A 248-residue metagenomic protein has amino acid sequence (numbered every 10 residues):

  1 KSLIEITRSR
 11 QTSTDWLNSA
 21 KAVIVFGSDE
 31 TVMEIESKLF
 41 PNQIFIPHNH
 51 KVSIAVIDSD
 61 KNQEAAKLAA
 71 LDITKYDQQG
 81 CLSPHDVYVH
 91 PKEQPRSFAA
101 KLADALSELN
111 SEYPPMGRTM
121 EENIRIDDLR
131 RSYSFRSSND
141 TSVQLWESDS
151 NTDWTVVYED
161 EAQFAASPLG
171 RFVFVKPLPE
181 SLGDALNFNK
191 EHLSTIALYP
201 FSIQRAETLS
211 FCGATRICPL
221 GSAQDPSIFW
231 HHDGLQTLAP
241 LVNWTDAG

Functional and structural regions predicted by a protein language model:
S2-E93, A223-G248: Conserved NAD(P)+-binding/catalytic subdomain of aldehyde/semialdehyde dehydrogenases
Y76-A247: NAD(P)-dependent aldehyde/semialdehyde dehydrogenase
